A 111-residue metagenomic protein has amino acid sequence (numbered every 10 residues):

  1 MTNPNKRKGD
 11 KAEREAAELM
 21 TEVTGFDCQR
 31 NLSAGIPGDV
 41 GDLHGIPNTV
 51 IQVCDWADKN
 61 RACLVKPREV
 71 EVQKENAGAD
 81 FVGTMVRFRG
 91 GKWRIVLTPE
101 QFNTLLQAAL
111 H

Functional and structural regions predicted by a protein language model:
M1-H111: Catalytic phosphate/metal-binding cores of nucleic-acid and nucleotide-processing enzymes, i.e., regions that mediate
